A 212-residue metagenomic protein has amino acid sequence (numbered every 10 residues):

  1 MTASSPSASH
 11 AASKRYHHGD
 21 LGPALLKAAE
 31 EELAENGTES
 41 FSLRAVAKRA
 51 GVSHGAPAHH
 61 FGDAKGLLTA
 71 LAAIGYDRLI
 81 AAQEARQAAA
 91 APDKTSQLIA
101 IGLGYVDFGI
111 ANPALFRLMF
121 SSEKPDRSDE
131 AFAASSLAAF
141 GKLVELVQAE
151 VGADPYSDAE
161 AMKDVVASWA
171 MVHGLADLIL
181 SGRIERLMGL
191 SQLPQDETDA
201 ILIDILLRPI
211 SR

Functional and structural regions predicted by a protein language model:
M1-D20, E31, R212: N-terminal intrinsically disordered/low-complexity leader segments
L21-E30, V46, L71-L79, Q83: Generic hydrophobic, amphipathic alpha-helix propensity
G22, L43, K65, T69 (+7 more regions): Short, structured helix-loop boundary elements
A24, E35-G66, A70: Helix-turn-helix
A70, E84-L115, S136, Y156-D158 (+1 more regions): Hydrophobic alpha-helical connector segments
I99, L103, F140-Q148, V165 (+3 more regions): An amphipathic alpha-helix signature
D107, A111-E145, R186-Q192: Short secondary-structure transition hinges
R127-A133, L137, E150-I203: Hydrophobic/aromatic-rich alpha-helical bundle segments in the mid-to-C-terminal region
